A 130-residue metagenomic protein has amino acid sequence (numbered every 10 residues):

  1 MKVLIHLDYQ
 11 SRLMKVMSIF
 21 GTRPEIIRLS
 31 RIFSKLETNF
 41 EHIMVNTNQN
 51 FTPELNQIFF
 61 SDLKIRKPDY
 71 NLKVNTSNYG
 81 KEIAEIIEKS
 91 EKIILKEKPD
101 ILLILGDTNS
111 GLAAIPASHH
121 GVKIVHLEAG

Functional and structural regions predicted by a protein language model:
M1, R12, P68-Y70: Generic structural motif recognizing short loop/turn segments at the entrances and edges of beta-strands
K2-L7: Intrinsic disorder/low-complexity segments
D8-Q49: N-terminal subdomain of nucleotide-sugar transferases
M17-F20, E25-I32, F59, N71-G130: Active-site and donor-binding regions of nucleotide-sugar-utilizing enzymes
E41-I83: Conserved nucleotide-sugar phosphate-binding/catalytic loop shared by glycosyltransferases and other
